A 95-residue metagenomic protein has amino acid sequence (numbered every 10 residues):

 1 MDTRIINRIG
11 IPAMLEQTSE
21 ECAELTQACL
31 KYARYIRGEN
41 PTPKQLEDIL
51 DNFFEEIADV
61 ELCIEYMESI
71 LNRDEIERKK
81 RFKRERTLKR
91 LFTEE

Functional and structural regions predicted by a protein language model:
M1-E95: Flexible "arm" and connector segments at domain edges
